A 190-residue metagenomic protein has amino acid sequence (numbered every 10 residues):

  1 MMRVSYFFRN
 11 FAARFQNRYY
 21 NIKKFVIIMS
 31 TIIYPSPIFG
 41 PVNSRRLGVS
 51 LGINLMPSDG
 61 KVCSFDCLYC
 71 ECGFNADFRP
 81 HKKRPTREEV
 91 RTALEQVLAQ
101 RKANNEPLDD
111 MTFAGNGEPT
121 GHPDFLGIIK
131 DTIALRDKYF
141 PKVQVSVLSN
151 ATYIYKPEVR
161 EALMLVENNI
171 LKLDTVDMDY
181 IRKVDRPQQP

Functional and structural regions predicted by a protein language model:
M1-M2: Methionine residue identity
N10, Y19-K23, I27-I28: Short, positively charged and aromatic/hydrophobic N-terminal segments
S30-L55: Short, charged low-complexity linear segments at domain edges
R46-E89: Canonical Radical SAM [4Fe-4S] cluster-binding loop centered on the CxxxCxxC motif and its immediate flanking residues
F74-D110, G127: Conserved alpha-helical substructure of the radical SAM core
M111-N116: Short glycine-rich or small-residue beta-strand-to-loop segments that form or flank ligand, phosphate, metal/Fe-S
T120-P190: Conserved AdoMet/S-adenosylmethionine-binding subsite of the radical SAM
